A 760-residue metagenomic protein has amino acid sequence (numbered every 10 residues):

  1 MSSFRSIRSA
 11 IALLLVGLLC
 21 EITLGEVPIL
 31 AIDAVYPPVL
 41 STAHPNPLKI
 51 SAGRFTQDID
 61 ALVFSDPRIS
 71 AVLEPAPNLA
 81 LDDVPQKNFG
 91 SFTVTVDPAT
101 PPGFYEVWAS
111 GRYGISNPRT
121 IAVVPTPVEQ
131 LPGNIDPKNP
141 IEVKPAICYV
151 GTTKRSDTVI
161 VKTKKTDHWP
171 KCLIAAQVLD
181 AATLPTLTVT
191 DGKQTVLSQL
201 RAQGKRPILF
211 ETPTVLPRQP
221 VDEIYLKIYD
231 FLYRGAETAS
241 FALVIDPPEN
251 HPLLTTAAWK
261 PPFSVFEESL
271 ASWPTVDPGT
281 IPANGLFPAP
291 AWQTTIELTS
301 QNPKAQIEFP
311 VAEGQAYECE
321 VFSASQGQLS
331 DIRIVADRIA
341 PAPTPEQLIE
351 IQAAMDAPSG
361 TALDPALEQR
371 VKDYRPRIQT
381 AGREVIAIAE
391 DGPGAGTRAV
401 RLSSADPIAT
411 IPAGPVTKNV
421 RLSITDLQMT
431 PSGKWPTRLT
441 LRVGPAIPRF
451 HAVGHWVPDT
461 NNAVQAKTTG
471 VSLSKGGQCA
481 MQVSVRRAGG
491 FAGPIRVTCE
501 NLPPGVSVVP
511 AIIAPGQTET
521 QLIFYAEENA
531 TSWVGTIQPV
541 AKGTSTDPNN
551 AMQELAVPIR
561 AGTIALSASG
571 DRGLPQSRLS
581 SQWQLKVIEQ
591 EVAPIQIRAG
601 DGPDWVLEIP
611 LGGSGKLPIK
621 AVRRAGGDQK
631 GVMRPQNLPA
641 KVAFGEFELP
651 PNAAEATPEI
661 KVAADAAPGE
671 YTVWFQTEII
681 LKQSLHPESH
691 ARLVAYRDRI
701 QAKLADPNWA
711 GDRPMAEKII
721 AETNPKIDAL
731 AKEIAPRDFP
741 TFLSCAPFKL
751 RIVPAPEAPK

Functional and structural regions predicted by a protein language model:
S2-I11, T430: Bacterial N-terminal signal peptides that target proteins for export
A10-I22: Bacterial N-terminal signal peptides
L13, G25-S156, I160-D167, T186 (+15 more regions): Ser/Thr/Pro-rich low-complexity tracts
E26-N78, F89, C148-E249, L254 (+7 more regions): Acidic, Ser/Thr/Pro-rich low-complexity intrinsically disordered segments
P37, S65-S70, D97-A99, K164 (+6 more regions): Proline-anchored loop/turn motifs at beta-strand termini and strand-loop-strand connectors
A80-T93, K205-P207, S403-P407, G516-L522 (+1 more regions): Aromatic sugar-binding surface patches on proteins that engage polysaccharides or sugar-phosphate polymers
S359-T361, L704-A716: Charged, low-complexity interaction regions
N462-S472, D604-I609: Predominantly extracytoplasmic/ectodomain segments of secreted and cell-surface proteins
